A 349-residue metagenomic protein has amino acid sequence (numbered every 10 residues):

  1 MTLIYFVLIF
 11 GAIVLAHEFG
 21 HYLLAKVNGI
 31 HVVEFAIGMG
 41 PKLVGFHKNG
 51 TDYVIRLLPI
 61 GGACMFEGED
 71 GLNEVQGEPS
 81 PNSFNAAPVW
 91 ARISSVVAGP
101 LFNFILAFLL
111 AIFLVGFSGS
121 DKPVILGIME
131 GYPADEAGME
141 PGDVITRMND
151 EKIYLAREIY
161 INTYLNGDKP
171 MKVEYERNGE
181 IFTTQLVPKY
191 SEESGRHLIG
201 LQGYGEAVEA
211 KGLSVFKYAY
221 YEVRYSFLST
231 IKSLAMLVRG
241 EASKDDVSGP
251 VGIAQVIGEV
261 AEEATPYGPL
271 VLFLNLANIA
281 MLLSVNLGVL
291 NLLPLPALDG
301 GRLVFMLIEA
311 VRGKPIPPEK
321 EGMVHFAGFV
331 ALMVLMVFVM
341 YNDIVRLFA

Functional and structural regions predicted by a protein language model:
F10-V14, M65, N103, A107 (+2 more regions): Alpha-helical transmembrane segments of multi-pass membrane proteins
H17, I55, A134, G142-I145 (+8 more regions): Terminal peptide-recognition signature
K26-A107, A207-V215, A310, P315: Membrane-embedded helix-turn/re-entrant segments that form the catalytic/gating core of multi-pass membrane enzymes
N82-S83, A87-W90, P188-L287, V304-A327 (+1 more regions): Functional transmembrane alpha-helices
L114-G131: Low-complexity, small/polar and acidic-rich linker and loop segments
A134-A156: Conserved PDZ fold ligand-binding element
E140, T146-R147, I161-G203: PDZ-domain C-terminal substructure recognizer with occasional recognition of PDZ-binding tails
M323-D343: Final/C-terminal transmembrane alpha-helix of multipass membrane proteins
